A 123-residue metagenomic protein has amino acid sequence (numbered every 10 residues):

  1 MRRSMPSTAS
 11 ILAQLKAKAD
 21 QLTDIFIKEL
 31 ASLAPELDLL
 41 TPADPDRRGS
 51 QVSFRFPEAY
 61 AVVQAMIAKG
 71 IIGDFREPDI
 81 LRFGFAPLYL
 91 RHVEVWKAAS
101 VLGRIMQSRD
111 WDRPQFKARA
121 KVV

Functional and structural regions predicted by a protein language model:
M1-P6: Short glycine/serine- and small hydrophobic-enriched flexible loop segments
S7-R55: Conserved small-domain helix->loop->beta segment predominantly found in fold-type I
S7-S10, E58, E94, W111: Alpha-helical structural elements of signaling/regulatory helical domains
A13, A17-D24, K28-S32, A61-Q64 (+3 more regions): Replace "anionic and nucleotidyl ligands
P42, R55-P57, R76, G84: Generic beta-strand/beta-sheet core signal
R55-Y60, Y89-H92: Helix N-cap motif at beta-to-alpha junctions
A65-V123: PLP-dependent enzyme catalytic core of the Aspartate aminotransferase-like
